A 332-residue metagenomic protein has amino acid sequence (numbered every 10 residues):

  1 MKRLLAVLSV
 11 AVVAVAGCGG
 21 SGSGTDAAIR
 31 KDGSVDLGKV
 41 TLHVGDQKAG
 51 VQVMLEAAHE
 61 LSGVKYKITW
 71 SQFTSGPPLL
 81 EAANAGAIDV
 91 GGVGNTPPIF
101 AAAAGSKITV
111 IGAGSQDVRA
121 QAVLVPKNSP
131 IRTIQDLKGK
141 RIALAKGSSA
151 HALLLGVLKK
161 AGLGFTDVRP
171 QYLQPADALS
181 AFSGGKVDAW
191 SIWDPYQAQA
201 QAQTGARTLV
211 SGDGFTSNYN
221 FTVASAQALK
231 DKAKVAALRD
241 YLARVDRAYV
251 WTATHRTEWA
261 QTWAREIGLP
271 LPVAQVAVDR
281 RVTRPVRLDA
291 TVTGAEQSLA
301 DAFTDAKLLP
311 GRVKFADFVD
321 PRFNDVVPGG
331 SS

Functional and structural regions predicted by a protein language model:
M1-L8: Bacterial N-terminal signal peptides that target proteins for export
A14-G17: C-terminal motif of bacterial Sec signal peptides marking the signal peptidase cleavage site
G19-G22: Bacterial signal peptide processing site
G24-G164, P170-Y172, D188-I192, G214-T216: Short, glycine-/small- and polar/acidic-enriched structural segments that line small-molecule recognition paths
Q52-A58, L80, N84, N95-P98 (+11 more regions): Extracytoplasmic/secreted envelope proteins and their assembly/folding machinery, especially bacterial periplasmic
T96, A176-R265: Pocket-lining segment of extracytoplasmic ligand-binding domains
D231-P310: Secondary-structure end/capping motifs
F303-S332: Conserved C-terminal helix/tail region of periplasmic/extracytoplasmic solute-binding proteins
